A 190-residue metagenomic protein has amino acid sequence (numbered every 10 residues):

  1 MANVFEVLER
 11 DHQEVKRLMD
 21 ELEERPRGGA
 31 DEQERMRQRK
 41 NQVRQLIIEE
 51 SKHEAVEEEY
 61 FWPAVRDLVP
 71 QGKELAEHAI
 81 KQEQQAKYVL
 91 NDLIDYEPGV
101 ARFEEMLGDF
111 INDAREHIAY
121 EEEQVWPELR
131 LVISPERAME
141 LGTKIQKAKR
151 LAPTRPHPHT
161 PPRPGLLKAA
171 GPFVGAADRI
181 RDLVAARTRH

Functional and structural regions predicted by a protein language model:
M1-H190: Small-residue-biased structural context
